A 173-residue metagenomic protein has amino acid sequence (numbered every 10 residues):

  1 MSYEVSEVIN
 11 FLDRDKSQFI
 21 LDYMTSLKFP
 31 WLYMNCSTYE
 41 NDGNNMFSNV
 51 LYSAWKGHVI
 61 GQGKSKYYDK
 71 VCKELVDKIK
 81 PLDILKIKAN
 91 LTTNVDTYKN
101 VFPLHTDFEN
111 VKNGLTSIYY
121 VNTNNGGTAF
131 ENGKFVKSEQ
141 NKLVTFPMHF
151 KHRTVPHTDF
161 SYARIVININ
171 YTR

Functional and structural regions predicted by a protein language model:
M1-L82: Non-heme Fe(II)/2-oxoglutarate
G57-R173: Catalytic core of non-heme Fe(II) oxygenases with the double-stranded beta-helix
